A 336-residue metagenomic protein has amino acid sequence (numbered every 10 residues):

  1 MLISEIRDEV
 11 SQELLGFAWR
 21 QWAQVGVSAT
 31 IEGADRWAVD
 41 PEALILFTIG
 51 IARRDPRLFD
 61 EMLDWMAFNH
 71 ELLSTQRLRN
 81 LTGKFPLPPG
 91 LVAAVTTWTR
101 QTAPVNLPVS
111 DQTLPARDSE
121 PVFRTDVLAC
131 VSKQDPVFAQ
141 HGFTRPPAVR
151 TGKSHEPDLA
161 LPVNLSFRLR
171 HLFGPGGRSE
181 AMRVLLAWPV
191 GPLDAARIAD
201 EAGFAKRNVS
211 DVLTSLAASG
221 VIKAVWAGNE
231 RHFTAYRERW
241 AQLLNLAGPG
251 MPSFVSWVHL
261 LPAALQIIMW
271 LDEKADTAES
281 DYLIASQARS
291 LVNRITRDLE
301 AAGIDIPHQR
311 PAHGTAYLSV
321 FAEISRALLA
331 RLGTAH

Functional and structural regions predicted by a protein language model:
M1-A160, A247-H336: Long, low-complexity, charge-rich intrinsically disordered regions
G152-R183: Short alpha-helical segments that sit at the start of domains
L169-R178, W226-G248: Short, cationic-aromatic polyanion-contact patches
F173, P189-V190: Helix-turn-helix/winged-helix DNA-binding modules
R183-P189: Short, locally clustered residues in the helix-turn-helix/winged-helix DNA-binding domain
V190-E201: Short acidic, hydrophobic short linear motifs in intrinsically disordered regions
G203-S219: Short amphipathic alpha-helical interaction segments
A217-G228: A short, conserved structural fragment
